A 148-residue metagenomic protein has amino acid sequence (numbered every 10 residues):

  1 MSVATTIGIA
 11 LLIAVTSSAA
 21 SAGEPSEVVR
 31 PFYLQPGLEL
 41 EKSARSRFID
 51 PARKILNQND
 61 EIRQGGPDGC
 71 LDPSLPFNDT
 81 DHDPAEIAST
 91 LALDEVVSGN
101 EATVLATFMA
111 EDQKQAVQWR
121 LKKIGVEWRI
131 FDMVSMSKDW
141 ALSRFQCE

Functional and structural regions predicted by a protein language model:
M1-G8: Bacterial N-terminal signal peptides that target proteins for export
A14-S17: N-terminal signal peptide c-region/cleavage motif recognized by signal peptidases
G23-S43: Short, aromatic-enriched amphipathic alpha-helices that serve as compact interaction elements
I55-Q113: Surface-exposed, charged secondary-structure patches
V97-E101, L105-T107, E111-A116, D132-E148: Low-complexity, intrinsically disordered terminal/linker segments enriched in charged and Gly/Pro repeats
V117-K123: Hydrophobic/aromatic beta-strand elements that line small-molecule binding cavities or substrate pockets in beta-rich
